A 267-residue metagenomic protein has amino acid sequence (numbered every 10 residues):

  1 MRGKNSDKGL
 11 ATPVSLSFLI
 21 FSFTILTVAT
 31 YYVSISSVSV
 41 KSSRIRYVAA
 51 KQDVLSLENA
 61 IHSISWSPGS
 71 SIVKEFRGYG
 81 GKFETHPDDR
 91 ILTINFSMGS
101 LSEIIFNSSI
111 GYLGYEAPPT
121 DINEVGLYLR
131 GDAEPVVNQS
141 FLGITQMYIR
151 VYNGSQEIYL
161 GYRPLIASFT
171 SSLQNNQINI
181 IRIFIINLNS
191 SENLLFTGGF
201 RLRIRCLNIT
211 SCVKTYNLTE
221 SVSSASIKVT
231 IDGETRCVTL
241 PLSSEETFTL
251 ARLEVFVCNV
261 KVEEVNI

Functional and structural regions predicted by a protein language model:
M1-K4: N-terminal secretory signal peptides that target proteins for export/translocation
S6-I35, R46: N-terminal single-pass transmembrane signal-anchor helix
I20-T24, V38-S42, N59, N187-L195: Generic detector of short, locally flexible boundary/turn motifs and exposed helical patches
T30-Q156: Beta-strand/loop motifs with alternating small/hydrophobic and polar/acidic residues, enriched in the first structured
G99-E254, E263-I267: Intrinsically disordered, low-complexity regions enriched in Pro/Ser/Thr/Gly and acidic residues
C258-V260: Acidic, metal-ligating active-site segments
